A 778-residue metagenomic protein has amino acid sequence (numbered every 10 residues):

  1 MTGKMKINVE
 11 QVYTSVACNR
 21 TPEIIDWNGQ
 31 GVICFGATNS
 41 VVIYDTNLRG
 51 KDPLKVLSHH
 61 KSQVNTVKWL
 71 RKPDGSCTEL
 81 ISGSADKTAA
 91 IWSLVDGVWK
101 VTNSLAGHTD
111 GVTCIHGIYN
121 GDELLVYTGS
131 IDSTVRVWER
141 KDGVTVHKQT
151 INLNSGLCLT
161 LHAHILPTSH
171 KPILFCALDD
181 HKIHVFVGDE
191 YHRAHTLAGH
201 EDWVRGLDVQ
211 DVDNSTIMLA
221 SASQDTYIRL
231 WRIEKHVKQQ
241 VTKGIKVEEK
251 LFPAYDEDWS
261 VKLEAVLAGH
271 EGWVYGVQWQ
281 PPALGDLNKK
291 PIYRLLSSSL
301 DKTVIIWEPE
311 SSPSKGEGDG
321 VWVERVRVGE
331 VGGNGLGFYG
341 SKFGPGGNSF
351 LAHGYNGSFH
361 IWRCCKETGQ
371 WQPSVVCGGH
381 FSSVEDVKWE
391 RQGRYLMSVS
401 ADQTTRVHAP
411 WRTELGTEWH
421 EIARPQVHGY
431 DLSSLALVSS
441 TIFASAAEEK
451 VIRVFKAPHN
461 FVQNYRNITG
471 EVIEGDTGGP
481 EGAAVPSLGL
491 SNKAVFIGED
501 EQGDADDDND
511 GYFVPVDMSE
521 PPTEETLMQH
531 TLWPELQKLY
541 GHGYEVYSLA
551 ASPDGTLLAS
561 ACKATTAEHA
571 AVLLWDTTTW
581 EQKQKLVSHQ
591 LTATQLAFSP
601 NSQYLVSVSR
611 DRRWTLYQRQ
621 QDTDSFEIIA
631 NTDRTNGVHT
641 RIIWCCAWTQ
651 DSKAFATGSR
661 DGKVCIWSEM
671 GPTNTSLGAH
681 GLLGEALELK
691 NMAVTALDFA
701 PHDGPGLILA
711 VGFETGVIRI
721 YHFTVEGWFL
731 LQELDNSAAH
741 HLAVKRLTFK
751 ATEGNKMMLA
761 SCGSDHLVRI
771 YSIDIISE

Functional and structural regions predicted by a protein language model:
G3-V16, G50-K61, V98-T109, V144-H164 (+12 more regions): Inter-blade linker and blade-boundary elements of WD-repeat/beta-propeller domains
Y13-S40, G541-T556, S560: Beta-strand-rich domains and repeat architectures in extracellular enzymes and scaffolds, especially beta-propellers
C18-D26, S62-K72, D110-I118, S155-P167 (+10 more regions): Canonical WD40 repeat/beta-propeller blade segments in eukaryotic WD-repeat proteins
G29-Q30, P73-C77, G121-E123, P167-K171 (+11 more regions): Conserved loop/turn motif of beta-propeller repeat scaffolds
I33, L80, V126, L174 (+10 more regions): Hydrophobic beta-strand positions that form the internal "hydrophobic ladder" of WD40/Gbeta-like beta-propeller blades
G36-T38, S82-D86, T128-D132, C176-D180 (+11 more regions): Conserved strand-to-loop turn within each blade of WD40 beta-propeller repeats
V41-D45, A89-S93, V135-R140, I183-V187 (+18 more regions): WD40-repeat beta-propellers
T441-A444, E449-A457, T748-E778: Blade-level signature of beta-propeller repeat domains, shared across WD40, Kelch, NHL, RCC1 and BNR/Asp-box propellers
